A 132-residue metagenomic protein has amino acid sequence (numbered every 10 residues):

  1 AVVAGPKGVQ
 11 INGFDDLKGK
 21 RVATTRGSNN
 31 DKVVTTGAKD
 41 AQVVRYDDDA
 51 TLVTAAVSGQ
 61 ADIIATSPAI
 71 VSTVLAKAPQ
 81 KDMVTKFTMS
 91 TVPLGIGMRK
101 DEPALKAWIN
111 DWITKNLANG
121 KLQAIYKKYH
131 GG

Functional and structural regions predicted by a protein language model:
A1-A4, P68, S72-T114, G132: Periplasmic-binding protein-like
V3, L17, V34, A56 (+4 more regions): Residue-level signal for nonpolar/aromatic packing positions in well-ordered secondary structure
G5-P6, G27-S28, D48-D49, A65-V74: Beta->alpha turn/N-cap motifs
G5-V22: Flexible hinge/capping segments at coil-to-helix
V9-Q10, N29, V44-S58, S90-V92: Short helix-initiation/N-cap motifs at beta->coil->alpha
D15-D16, T36-G37, A50-A65, A69 (+1 more regions): Short helices/loops that flank or line small-molecule/ion binding pockets
R21, D62-I63, D82, G95: Short, Asp-centered acidic motifs that coordinate Mg2+ and/or phosphate in catalytic or ligand-binding sites
N29-Y46, D82-T88, W112-G132: Ligand-binding clefts/hinges and TM-proximal coupling segments of bilobed small-molecule sensing domains
